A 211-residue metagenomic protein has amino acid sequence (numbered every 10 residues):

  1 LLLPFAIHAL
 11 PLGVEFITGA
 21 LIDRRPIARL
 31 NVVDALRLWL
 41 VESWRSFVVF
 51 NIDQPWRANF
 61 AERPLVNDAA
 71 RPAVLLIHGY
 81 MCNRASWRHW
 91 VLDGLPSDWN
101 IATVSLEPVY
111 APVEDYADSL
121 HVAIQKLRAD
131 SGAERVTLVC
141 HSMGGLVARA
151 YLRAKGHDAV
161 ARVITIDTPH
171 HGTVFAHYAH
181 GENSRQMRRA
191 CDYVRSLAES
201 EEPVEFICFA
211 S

Functional and structural regions predicted by a protein language model:
L1-V74: Flexible, membrane-associating and regulatory peripheral segments of lipid-active enzymes
A6, L10, R189-E202, A210-S211: Active-site-adjacent alpha-helix of alpha/beta-hydrolase-fold enzymes
A70-P72, S200-F206: Short, proline-enriched alpha-helix->beta-strand connector loops that line the catalytic pocket of alpha/beta-hydrolase
L76-A85, P96-S200: Serine-dependent carboxylesterase/thioesterase catalytic core of lipase-like alpha/beta-hydrolase/SGNH enzymes
H78-Y80, I207-S211: Conserved strand-to-loop "acid loop" that flanks and positions the catalytic carboxylate
W90-L92: Typically the conserved alpha-helix immediately C-terminal to a functionally engaged Cys/Sec in thioredoxin-like
